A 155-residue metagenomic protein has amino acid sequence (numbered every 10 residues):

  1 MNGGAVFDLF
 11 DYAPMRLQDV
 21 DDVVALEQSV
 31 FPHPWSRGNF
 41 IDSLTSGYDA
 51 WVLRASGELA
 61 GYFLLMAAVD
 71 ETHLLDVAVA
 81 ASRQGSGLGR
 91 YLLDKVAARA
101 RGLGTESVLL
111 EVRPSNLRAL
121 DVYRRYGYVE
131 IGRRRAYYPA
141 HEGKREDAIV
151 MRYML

Functional and structural regions predicted by a protein language model:
G3-S86, R90-L103, R152-L155: Acetyl-CoA-dependent GNAT
V79, R113-P114: Short amphipathic helical patch at the helix-1/turn junction of helix-turn-helix
R83-Q84, N116, V122-R125, K144-I149: ABC family nucleotide-binding domain
L93, N116-A119, A136-E142: Short glycine/proline-centered loop/turn elements that form peptide/ligand docking sites
E111, R124, V129-E146: Conserved catalytic-core motifs of GNAT/GCN5-like acyltransferases
